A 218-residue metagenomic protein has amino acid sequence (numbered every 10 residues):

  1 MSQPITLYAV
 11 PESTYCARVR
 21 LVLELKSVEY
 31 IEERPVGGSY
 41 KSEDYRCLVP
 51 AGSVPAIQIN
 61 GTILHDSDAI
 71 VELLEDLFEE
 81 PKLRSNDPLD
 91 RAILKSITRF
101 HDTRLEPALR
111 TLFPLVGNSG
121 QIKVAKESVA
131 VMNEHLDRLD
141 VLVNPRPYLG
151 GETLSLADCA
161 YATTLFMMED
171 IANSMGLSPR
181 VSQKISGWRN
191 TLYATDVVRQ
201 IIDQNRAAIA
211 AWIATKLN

Functional and structural regions predicted by a protein language model:
M1-V129, N133-H135, D140, P147: GST-like domain detector, emphasizing the conserved glutathione-binding G-site in the N-terminal thioredoxin-like
C47, A194, D203: Phosphate-coordinating loops and pocket residues in cytosolic domains that bind phosphorylated ligands
A69, K184, V197: Residue-level recognition of oxygen-bearing side chains
E75-E79, D102, N144, E169 (+3 more regions): Hydrophobic/aromatic-lined pockets within catalytic cores
N86-P88, R199-A208: Short, flexible loop/turn segments with low-complexity composition
P107, M167, W212-A214: Non-globular targeting/processing and membrane-anchoring segments
L149-S186, T191-L192, I202: GST superfamily/GST-like fold recognition
Q204-N218: Acidic/histidine-enriched, glycine/proline-rich intrinsically disordered or flexible terminal extensions
